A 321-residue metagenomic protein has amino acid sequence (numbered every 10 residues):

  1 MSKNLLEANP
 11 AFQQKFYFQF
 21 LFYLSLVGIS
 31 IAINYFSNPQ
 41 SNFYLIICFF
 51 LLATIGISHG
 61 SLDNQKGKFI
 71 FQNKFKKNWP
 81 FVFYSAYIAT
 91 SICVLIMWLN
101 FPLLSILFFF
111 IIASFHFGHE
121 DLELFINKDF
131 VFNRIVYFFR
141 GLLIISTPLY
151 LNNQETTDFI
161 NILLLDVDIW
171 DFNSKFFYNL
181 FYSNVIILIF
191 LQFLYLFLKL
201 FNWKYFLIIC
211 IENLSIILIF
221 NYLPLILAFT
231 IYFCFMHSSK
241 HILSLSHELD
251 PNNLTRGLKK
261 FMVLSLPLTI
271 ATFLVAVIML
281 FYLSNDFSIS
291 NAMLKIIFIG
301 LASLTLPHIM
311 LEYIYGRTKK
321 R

Functional and structural regions predicted by a protein language model:
N4-L24, W79: N-terminal membrane topogenic signal
L26-I31, S85-L95, C210-I219: Hydrophobic, membrane-inserted alpha-helices
S30-L45, L283-S288: Short, hydrophobic transmembrane alpha-helix segments
P39-V94, W98: Membrane helical hairpin/interfacial module
G60-I70, F117-N127, F190-W203, L245-S246 (+1 more regions): C-terminal ends of transmembrane helices
Q72, K76, I92-L151, N161-D171: Membrane-interface helix-loop-helix junctions at boundaries between adjacent transmembrane segments
I111-F115, E120, V136-T156, F177-Y195 (+4 more regions): Alpha-helical transmembrane segments of multi-pass integral membrane proteins
Y232-L249: Predominantly late transmembrane helices and immediately cytosolic-facing juxtamembrane segments
